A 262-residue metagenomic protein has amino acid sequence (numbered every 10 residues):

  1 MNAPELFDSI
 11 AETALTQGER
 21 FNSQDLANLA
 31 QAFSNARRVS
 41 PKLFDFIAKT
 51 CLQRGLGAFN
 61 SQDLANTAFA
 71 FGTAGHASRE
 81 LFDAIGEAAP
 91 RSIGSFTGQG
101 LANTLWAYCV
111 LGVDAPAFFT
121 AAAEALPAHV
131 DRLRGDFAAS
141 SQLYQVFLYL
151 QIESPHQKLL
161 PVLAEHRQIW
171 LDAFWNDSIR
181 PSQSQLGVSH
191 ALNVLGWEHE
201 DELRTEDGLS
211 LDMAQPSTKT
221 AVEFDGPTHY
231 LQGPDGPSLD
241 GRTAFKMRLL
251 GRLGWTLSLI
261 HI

Functional and structural regions predicted by a protein language model:
M1-L259: Eukaryotic RNA-binding helical-repeat scaffolds
